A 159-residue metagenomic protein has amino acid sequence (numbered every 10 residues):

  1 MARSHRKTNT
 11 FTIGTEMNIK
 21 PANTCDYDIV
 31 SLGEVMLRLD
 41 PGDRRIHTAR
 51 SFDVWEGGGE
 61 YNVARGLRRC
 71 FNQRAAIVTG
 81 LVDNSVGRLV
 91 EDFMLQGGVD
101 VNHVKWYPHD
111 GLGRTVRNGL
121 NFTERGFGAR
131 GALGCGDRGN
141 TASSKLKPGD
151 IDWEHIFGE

Functional and structural regions predicted by a protein language model:
M1-T8, L112-N118: Low-complexity, intrinsically disordered short segments enriched for Gly/Pro and polybasic residues
R3-S51: Positively charged, low-complexity intrinsically disordered leader regions
T24, H47, G58, T115-R117: A generic fold-level signal
I29, E60-A64, G87, G119: A general structural signal for well-ordered alpha-helical segments in protein cores
E34, G58-E60, L81: Gly/Ser/Thr-rich helix-start
S51-G58, S85: Residues at secondary-structure transition points
W55, N62-R74, Q96: Alpha-helix C-terminal capping segments
R74-E159: Conserved N-terminal subdomain of the carbohydrate kinase-like
